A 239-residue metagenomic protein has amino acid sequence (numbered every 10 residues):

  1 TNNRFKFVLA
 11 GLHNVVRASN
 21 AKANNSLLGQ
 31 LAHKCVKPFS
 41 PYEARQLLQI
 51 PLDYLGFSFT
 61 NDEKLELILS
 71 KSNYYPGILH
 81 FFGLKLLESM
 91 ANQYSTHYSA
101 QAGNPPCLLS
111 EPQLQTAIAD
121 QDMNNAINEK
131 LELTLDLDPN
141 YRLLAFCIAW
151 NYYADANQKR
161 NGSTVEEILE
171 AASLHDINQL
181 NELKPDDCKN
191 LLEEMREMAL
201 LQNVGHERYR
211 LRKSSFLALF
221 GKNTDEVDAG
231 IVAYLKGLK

Functional and structural regions predicted by a protein language model:
T1-N73, G77, F81, K85-Q121: The catalytic "switch" region of P-loop NTPases
L12, K64, K184-C188, R212: Short, conserved alpha-helical segments within structured domains
Y74, I78-P185, Y234-L238: Winged-helix-like regulatory helical subdomains adjacent to P-loop NTPase cores
P76, S214-S215: Conformational gate/switch positions in structured elements
F82, L191, L219: Residues in the recognition helix of alpha-helical DNA-binding motifs
N125-A126, S215-K239: Short, amphipathic alpha-helical interaction segments positioned at domain boundaries
N178-M198, N203-H206: Short amphipathic alpha-helical interaction segments
E207-K213: Minor-groove-contacting beta-hairpin "wing" of winged helix-turn-helix DNA-binding domains
